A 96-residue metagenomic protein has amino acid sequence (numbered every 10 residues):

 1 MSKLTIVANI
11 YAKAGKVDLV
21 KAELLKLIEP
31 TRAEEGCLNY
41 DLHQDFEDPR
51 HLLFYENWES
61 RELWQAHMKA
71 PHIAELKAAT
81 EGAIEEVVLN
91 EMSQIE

Functional and structural regions predicted by a protein language model:
S2, L42-D48, L76-E96: Glycine-rich beta-strand-turn "strand-cap" elements at beta-sheet edges
L4-I10, D41-M68: Short, well-ordered beta-strand segments in beta-rich or mixed alpha/beta enzyme and ligand-binding folds
L4-R32: N-terminal first-folded block
G15-V17, E47, L63, E96: Generic "edge-of-domain/loop-turn" microfeature
V17, K21, H51, A70-I73 (+1 more regions): Short, structured helix-loop boundary elements
K26-L38, N57-N90: An amphipathic, aromatic/His-enriched active-site/gating alpha helix that lines ligand/cofactor pockets
